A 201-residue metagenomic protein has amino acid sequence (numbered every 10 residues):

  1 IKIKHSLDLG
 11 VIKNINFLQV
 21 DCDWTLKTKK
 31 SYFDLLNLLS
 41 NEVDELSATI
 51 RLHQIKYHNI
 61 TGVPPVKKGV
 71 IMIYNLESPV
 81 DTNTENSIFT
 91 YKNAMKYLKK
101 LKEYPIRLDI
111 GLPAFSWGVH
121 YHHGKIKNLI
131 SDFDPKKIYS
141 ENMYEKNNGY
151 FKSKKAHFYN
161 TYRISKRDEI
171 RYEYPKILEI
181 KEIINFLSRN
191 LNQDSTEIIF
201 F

Functional and structural regions predicted by a protein language model:
K2-K30, I198: Active-site groove signature of glycoside hydrolases
S6-V11, H58-V66, L187-L191: Acidic (Asp/Glu)-rich catalytic clusters
V11-I15, E103-P105, L191-S195: Short helix-terminating capping/connector loops at secondary-structure junctions
Q19-L26, T82-N86, E169-E173: Second-shell loop/turn segments in exported
V20-C22, A48, I71, F200: Conserved beta-strand positions
K30, D34-P135: Substrate-binding surface in catalytic domains of secreted glycosidases
H120-I184: Glycan-binding loop/region signatures in secreted carbohydrate-active enzymes
E179-F201: Conserved, well-ordered alpha-helix/loop/beta-strand core segments that scaffold catalytic motifs
